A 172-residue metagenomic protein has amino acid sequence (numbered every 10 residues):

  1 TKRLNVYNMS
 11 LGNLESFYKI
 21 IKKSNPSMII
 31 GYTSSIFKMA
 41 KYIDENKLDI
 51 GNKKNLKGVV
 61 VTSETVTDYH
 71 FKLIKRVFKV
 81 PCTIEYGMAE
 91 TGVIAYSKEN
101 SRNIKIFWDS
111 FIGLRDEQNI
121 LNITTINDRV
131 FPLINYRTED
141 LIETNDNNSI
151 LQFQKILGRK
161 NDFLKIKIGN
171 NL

Functional and structural regions predicted by a protein language model:
K2-L172: Active-site glycine/GP-rich loop and adjacent strand/helix microenvironment that borders small-molecule binding pockets
